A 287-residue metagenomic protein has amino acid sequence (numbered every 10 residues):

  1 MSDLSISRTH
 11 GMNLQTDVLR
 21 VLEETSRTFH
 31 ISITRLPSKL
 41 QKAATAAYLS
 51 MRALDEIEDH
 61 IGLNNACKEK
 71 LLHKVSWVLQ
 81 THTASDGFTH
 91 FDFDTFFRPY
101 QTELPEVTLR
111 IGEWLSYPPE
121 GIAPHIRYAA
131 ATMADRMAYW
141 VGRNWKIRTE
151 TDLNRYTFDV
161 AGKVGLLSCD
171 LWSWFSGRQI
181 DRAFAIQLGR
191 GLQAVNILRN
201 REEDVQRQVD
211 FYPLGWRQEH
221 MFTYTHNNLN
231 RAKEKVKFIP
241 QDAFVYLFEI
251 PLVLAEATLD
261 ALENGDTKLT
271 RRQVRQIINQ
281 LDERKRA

Functional and structural regions predicted by a protein language model:
M1-A194, L198-A287: Catalytic cores of Mg2+-dependent Asp-rich isoprenoid enzymes
